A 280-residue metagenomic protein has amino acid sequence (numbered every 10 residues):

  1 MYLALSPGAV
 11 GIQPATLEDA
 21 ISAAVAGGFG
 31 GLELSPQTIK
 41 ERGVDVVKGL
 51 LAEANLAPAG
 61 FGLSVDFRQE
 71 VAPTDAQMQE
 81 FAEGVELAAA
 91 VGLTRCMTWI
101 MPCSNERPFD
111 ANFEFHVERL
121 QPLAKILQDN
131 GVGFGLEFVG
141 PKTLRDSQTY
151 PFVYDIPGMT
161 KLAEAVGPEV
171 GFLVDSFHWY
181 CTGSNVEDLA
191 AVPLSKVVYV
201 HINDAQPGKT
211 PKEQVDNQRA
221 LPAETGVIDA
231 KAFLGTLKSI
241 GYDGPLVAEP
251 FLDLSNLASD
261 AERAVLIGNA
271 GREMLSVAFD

Functional and structural regions predicted by a protein language model:
M1-G28, A52, G84-L87, G92-T94 (+2 more regions): Histidine-acidic metal/acid-base catalytic patches
V10-A15, G31-V46, D66-Q77, S104-R107 (+4 more regions): Acidic-and-aromatic substrate-binding clefts and catalytic sites of carbohydrate-active enzymes
T16, E53, A72-G171, C181 (+1 more regions): Active-site acidic/histidine proton-transfer and metal-coordination neighborhood in alpha/beta enzyme cores
E33, G60-G62, M97, G135 (+2 more regions): Conserved beta-strand positions in the central sheet of alpha/beta enzyme cores
P36, V65, I100, D204 (+1 more regions): Residues that line or immediately flank small-molecule/substrate-binding pockets and catalytic motifs
R42-P58, V132, A223: Short acidic, glycine/proline-enriched helix-loop-strand junctions
D45-A54, R119-L127, D188, A232 (+1 more regions): Catalytic-core regions built around general acid/base machinery
L51-D75: Short hydrophobic interaction/assembly module
